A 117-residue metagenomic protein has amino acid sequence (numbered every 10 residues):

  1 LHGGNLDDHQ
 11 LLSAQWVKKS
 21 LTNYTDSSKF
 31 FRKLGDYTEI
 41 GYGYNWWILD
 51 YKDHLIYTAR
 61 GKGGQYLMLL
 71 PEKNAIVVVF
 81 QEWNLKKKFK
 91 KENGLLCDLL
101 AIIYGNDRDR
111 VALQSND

Functional and structural regions predicted by a protein language model:
L1, V17-L21, W47, L100: Non-transmembrane alpha-helical segments in soluble domains of secreted/periplasmic/extracellular proteins
L1-L12: Bacterial peptidoglycan biogenesis and beta-lactam-recognition machinery
Q15-W16, V77: Penicillin-recognizing serine hydrolase domain
T22-I76: Active-site Gly/Thr loop motif
W83-L85: A short acidic/small-residue loop/turn micro-motif
K87-D117: Short, gly/Ser/Thr-rich active-site loops of penicillin-recognizing serine hydrolases
